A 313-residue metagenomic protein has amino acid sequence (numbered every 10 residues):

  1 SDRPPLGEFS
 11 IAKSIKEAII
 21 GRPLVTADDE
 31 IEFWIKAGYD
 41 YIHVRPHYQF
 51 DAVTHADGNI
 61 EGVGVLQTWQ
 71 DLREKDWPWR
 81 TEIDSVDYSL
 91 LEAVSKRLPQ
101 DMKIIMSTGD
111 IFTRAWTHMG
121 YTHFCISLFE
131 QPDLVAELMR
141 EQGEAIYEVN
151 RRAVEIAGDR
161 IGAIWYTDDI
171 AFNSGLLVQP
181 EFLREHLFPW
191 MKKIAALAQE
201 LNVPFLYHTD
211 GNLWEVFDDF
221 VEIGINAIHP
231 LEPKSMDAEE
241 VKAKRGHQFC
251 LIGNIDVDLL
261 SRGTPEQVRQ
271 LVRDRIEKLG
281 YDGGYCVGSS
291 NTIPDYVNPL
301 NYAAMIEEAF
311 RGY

Functional and structural regions predicted by a protein language model:
S1-D29, H43-V44, I60-L66, L72-Y313: Active-site loop segments of alpha/beta catalytic cores
F33-A56: Glycine-rich, N-terminal phosphate-binding loop and its surrounding beta-alpha-beta segment
